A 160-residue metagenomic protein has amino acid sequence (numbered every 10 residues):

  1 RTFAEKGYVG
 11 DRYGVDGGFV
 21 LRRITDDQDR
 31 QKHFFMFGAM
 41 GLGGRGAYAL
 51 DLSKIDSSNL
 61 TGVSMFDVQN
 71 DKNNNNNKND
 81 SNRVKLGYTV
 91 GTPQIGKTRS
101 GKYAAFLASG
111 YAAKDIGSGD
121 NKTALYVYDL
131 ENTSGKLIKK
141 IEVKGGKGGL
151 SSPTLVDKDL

Functional and structural regions predicted by a protein language model:
R1-L160: A fold-level detector for beta-propeller and closely related beta-sheet-rich head/sensor domains
